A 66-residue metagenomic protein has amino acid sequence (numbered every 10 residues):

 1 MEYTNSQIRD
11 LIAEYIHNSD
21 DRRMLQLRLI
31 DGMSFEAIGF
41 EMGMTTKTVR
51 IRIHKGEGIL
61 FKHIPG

Functional and structural regions predicted by a protein language model:
M1-S19: Amphipathic alpha-helical segment used for protein-protein interaction
Y3-Q7, F35, G39-M42, H54: Non-catalytic interaction surface on structured domains
H17-M33: Short amphipathic alpha helix immediately N-terminal
M24, A37-G39, V49: Hydrophobic positions on the alpha-helical face of helix-turn-helix-like DNA-binding modules
M42-P65: DNA-recognition helix of helix-turn-helix
